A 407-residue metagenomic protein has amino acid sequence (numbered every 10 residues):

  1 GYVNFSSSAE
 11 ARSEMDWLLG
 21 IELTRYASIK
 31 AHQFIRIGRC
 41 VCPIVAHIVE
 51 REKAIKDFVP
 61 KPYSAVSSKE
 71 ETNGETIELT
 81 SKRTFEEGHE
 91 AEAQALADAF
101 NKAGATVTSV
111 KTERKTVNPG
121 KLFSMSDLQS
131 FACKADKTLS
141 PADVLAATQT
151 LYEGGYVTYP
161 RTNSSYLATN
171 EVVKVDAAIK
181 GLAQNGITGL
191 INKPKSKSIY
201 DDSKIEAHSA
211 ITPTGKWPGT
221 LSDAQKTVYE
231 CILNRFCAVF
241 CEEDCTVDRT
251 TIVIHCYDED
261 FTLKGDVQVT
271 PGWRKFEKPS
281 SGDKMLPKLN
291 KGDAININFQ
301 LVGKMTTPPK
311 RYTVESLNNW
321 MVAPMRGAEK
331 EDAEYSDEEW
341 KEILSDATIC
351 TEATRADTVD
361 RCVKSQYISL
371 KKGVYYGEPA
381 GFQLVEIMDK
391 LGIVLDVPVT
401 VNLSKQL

Functional and structural regions predicted by a protein language model:
G1-E339, I343-Y367, K372-Y375, P379-E386: Toprim catalytic domain recognition across nucleic-acid enzymes
D389-K390: Short, exposed interaction patches on small structured surface elements
D396-L407: Non-catalytic DNA-recognition/assembly elements of restriction-modification systems
